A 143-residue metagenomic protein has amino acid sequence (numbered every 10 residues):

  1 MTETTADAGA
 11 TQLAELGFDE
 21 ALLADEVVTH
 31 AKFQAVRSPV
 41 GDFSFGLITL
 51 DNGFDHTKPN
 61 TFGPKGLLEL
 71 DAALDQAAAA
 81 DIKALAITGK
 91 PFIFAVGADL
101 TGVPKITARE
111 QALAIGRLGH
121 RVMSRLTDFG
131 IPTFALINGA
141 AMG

Functional and structural regions predicted by a protein language model:
T2-T88: Conserved CoA-thioester-binding segment of acyl-CoA-metabolizing enzymes
G53, P91-I93, G139-A140: Short glycine-rich anion-binding loops that position phosphate/pyrophosphate groups of nucleotides and phosphorylated
P59, G63, A108, A112-I115 (+1 more regions): Alpha-helix N-cap/helix-initiation motif
E69-A73, L118, R125: Short, conserved SAM-binding segment of the class I
Q76-A79, K105, D128: Secondary-structure boundary motif
T88-V122: Glycine- (often His-adjacent) and acidic-residue-rich active-site loop that binds/positions the CoA thioester
H120, S124-G143: Glycine-rich beta-to-alpha active-site loop
